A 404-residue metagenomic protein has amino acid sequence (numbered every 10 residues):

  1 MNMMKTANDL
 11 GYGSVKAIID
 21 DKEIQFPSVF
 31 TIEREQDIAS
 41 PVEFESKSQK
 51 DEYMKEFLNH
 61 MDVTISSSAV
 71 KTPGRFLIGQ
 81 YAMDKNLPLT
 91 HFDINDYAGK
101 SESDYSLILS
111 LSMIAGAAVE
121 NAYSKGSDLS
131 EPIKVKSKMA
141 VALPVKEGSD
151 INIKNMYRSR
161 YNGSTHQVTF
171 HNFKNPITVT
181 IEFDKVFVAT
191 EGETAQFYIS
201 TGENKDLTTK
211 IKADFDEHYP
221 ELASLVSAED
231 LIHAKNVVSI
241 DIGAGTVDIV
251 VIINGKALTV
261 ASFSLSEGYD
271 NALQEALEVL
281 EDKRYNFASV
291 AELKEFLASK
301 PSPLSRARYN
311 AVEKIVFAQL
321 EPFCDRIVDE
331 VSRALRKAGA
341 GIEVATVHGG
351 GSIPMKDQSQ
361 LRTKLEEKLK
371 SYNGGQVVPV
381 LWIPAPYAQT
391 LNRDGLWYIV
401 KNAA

Functional and structural regions predicted by a protein language model:
M1-V237, V328-A404: Nucleotide/phosphate-binding catalytic cleft detector across ATP-hydrolyzing and phosphate-transferring enzymes
V15-I19, V247-I252: Short beta-strand scaffold segments in enzyme catalytic cores
Q36, G192-Q196, S200-F215, A244 (+2 more regions): Glycine-rich phosphate-binding loop plus the immediately following alpha-helix
G99-L111, A115, S262, E278 (+1 more regions): Adenine-nucleotide phosphate-binding core of ATP-dependent small-molecule kinases
I249-N254, L304-Y309, K370-G374: Short amphipathic alpha-helical segments, especially helix-boundary/capping motifs
K283-F296, Q376-V377: Short, surface-exposed acidic
